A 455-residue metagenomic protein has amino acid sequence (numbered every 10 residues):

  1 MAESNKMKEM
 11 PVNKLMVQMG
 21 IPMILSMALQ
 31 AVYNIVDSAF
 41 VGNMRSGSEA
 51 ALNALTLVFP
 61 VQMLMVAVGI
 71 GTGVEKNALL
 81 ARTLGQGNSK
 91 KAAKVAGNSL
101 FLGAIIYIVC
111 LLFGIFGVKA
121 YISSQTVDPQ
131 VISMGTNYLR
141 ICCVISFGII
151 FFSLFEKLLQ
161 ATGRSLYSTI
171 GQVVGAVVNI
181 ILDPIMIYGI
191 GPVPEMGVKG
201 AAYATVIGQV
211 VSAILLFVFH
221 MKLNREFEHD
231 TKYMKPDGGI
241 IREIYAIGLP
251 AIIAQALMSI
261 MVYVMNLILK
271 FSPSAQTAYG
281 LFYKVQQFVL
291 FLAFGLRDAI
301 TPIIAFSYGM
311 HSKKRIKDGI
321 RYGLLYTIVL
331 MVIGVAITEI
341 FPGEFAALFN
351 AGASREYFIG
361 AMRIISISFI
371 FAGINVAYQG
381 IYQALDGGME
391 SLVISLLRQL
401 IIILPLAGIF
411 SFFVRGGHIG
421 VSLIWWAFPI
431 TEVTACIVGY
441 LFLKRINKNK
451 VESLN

Functional and structural regions predicted by a protein language model:
M1-G20, L80-F147, V193-G248, I304-S368 (+1 more regions): Short alpha-helical transmembrane segments in multi-pass integral membrane proteins
M7-G47, P60-E75, L79, A104-L111 (+5 more regions): N-terminal transmembrane alpha-helices
Q18-D37, I141, G175, G208-S212 (+4 more regions): Transmembrane helical elements of multi-pass membrane transporters/channels
M23, M27, A39, A78 (+16 more regions): Transmembrane alpha-helix boundary and packing residues in multipass membrane permease domains and related
A28, V32-N53, I122-P129, I185-M196 (+5 more regions): Helix-terminus/linker motif at the lipid-water interface of multi-pass membrane proteins
E49-P60, G135, L139, P273-F288 (+2 more regions): Small-residue hotspots at the loop-to-helix junctions and early N-terminal turns of transmembrane alpha-helices
L52-L112, I149-S168, A278-P342, A372-D386 (+1 more regions): Small-residue-rich hydrophobic transmembrane alpha-helices
I70-G73, C142-Q160, S168-A176, A201-L216 (+4 more regions): Short runs within selected transmembrane alpha-helices of multi-pass transporters and secretion channels
